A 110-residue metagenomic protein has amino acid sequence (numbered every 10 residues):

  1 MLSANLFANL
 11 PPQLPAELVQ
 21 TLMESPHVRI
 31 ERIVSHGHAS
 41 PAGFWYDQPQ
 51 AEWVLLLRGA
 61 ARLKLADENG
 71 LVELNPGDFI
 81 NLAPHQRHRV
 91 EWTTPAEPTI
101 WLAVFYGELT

Functional and structural regions predicted by a protein language model:
M1-W45: A short, N-terminal "cap"/entry segment at the start of jelly-roll beta-barrel domains of the cupin/DSBH fold
Q20-L22, A42-Q48, K64-A66, V72-E73 (+1 more regions): Short histidine-centered beta-strand/loop micro-motifs that create catalytic or ligand/metal-coordination sites
P26, P49, D78, Q86: A generic "binding-loop/recognition-motif" signal
H27, E68, P95-E97: Short strand-connecting beta-turns/loops that link adjacent beta-strands
R32, R58, L65-D67, P84 (+2 more regions): Residue-level recognition of conserved beta-strand positions in structured domain cores
D47-L63: Short, conserved beta-strand element in jelly-roll/cupin
E68-P84: Short acidic-glycine-tyrosine-enriched beta hairpin
N75, P84-T110: Ligand-binding loop in jelly-roll beta-barrel domains
